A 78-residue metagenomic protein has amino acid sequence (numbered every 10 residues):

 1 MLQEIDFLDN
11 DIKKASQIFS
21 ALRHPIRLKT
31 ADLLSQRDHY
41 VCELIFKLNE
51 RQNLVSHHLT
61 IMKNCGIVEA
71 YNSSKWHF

Functional and structural regions predicted by a protein language model:
M1-F19: Short, Lys/Arg-enriched N-terminal segment that forms or immediately precedes the first helix of a structured domain
L8-N10, Q36-D38, E69: A short alpha-helix capping/helix-coil boundary motif
K13-L54, K75-F78: N-terminal helix-turn-helix DNA-binding core of bacterial DNA-binding proteins
H58: Residues within the DNA-recognition helix of helix-turn-helix
I61: Alpha-helical DNA-recognition elements
N64-S73, F78: Beta-hairpin "wing" of winged helix-turn-helix
